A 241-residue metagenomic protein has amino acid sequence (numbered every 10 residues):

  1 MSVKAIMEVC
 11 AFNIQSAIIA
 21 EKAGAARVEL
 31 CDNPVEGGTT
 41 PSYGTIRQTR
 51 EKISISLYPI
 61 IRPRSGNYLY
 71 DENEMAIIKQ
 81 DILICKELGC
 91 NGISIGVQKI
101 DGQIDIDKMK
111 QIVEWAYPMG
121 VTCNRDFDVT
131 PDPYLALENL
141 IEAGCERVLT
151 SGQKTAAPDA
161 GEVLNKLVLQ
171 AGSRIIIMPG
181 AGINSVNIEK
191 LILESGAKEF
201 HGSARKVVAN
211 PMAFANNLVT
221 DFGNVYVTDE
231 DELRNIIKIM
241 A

Functional and structural regions predicted by a protein language model:
M1-C10, I14, R50-S54: N-terminal amphipathic alpha-helix/helix-capping segment at the start of soluble metabolic enzymes
A5-V9, V28-L30, L57-I61, I93-I95 (+4 more regions): Hydrophobic faces of well-ordered beta-strands that scaffold small-molecule active sites in alpha/beta enzyme cores
I6-I18, A23-G24, E29-N33, G37: N-terminal beta1-alpha1 ligand-phosphate binding loop
F12-A23, L69-I82, D128-A143, L167-L169 (+3 more regions): Catalytic cores of alpha/beta
Q15, P34-I55, N73-M75, V97-Y117 (+5 more regions): Active-site-adjacent beta->alpha loops and helix N-cap segments on the catalytic face of soluble alpha/beta enzymes
R27-T39, I84, L88-I100, C145-P158 (+1 more regions): Glycine-rich phosphate-binding active-site loops on the catalytic face of alpha/beta enzymes
R47-K86: Structural motif corresponding to the early beta-alpha repeats
A171-A241: C-terminal alpha-helical cap/extension of soluble enzyme domains
